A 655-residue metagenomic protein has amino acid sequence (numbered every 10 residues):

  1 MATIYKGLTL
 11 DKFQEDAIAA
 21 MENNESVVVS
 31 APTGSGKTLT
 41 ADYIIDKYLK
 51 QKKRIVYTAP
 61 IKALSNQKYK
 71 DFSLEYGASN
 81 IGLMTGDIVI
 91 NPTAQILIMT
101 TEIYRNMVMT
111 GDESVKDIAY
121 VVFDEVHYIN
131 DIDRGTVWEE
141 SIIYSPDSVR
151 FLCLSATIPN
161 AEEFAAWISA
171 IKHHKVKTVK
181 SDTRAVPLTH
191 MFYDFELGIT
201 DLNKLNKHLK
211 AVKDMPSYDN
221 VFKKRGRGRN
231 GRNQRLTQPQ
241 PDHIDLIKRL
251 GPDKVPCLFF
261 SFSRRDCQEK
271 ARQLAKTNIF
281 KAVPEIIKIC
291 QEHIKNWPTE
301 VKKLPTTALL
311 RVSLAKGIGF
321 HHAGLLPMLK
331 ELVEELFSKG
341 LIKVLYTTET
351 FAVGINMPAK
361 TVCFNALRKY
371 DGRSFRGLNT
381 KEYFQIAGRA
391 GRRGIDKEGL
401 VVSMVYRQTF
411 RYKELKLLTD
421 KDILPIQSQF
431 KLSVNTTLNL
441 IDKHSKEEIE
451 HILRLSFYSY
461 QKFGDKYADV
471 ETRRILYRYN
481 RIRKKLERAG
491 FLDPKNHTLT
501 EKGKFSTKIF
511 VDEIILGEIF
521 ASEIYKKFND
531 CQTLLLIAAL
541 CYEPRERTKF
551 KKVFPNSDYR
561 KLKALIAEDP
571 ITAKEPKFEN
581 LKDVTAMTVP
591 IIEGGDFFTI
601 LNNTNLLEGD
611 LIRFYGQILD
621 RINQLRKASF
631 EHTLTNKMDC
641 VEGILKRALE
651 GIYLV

Functional and structural regions predicted by a protein language model:
M1-S30: Conserved pre-motif I regulatory segment
K37-D46, R134-E139: Motif I (Walker A/P-loop) of helicase-class P-loop NTPases
R54-T58, S65-Y69, S73-L83, F260 (+2 more regions): Conserved C-terminal RecA-like helicase domain
S73-D112, K180-V186, H190-Y193: Inter-Walker segment of RecA-like/P-loop motor cores
L97, T101-Y104, M109-L152: SF2 helicase catalytic motif II
I143, R150-L152, T157-S169, H173-Q273 (+1 more regions): Conserved interdomain linker/interface between the two RecA-like ATPase lobes of SF2 helicase motors
V149-R150, M357, T361-D371, F375-L417: Conserved segment of the helicase C-terminal RecA-like domain
M328-F337, Q427-L536: C-terminal accessory/connector segments of nucleic-acid motor ATPases
